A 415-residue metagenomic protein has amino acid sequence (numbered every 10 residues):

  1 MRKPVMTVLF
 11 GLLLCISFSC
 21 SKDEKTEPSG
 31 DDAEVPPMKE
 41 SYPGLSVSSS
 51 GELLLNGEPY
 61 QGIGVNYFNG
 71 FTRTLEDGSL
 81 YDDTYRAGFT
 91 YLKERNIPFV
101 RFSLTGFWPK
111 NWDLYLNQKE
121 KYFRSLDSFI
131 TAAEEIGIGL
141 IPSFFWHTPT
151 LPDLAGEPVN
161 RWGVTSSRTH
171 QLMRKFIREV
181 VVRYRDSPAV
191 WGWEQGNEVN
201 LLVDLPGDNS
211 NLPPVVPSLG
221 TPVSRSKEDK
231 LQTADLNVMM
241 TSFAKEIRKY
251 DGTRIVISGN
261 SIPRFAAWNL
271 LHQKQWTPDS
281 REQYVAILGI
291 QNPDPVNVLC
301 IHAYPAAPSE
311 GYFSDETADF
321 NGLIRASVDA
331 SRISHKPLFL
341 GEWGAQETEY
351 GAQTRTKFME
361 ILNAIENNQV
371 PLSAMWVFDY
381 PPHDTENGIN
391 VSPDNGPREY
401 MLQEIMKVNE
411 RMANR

Functional and structural regions predicted by a protein language model:
M1-V8: Bacterial N-terminal signal peptides that target proteins for export
I16-S19: C-terminal motif of bacterial Sec signal peptides marking the signal peptidase cleavage site
S21-D23: Bacterial signal peptide processing site
T26-R101, D113-L116, R124, T131-E135 (+3 more regions): N-terminal carbohydrate-binding accessory modules
G44, R174-R178, V182, A189 (+1 more regions): Extracellular glycoside hydrolase catalytic/binding regions
Q61-V65, V100-F102, L140-P142, W191-Q195 (+4 more regions): Hydrophobic faces of well-ordered beta-strands that scaffold small-molecule active sites in alpha/beta enzyme cores
G78-L154, V159, E179-V181, E228-G259 (+3 more regions): Aromatic-lined substrate-binding rim segments of carbohydrate-active enzymes
R168, Y350-R415: Aromatic-rich peripheral "rim/lid" segments of glycoside hydrolase catalytic domains that contact and position glycan
